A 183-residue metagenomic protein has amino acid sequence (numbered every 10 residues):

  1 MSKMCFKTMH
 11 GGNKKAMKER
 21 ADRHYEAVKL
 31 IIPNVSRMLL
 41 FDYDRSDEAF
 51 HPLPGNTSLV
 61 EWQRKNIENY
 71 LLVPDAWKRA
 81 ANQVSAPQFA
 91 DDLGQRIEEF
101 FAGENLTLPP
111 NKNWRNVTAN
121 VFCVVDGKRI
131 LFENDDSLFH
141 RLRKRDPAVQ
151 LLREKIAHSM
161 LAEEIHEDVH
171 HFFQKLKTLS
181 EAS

Functional and structural regions predicted by a protein language model:
M1-K65: Conserved helicase/translocase motor-coupling segment
S2, S36, S46, S58 (+5 more regions): Generic serine detector
G11-M17, D47, V73, C123-D126 (+2 more regions): General structural signal for secondary-structure boundaries
K14, R64-E68, D135, V169: Short runs of predominantly hydrophobic/aromatic residues within well-ordered alpha helices that form helix-helix
V28-K29, P74, K177: Generic alpha-helical secondary structure signal
S36-I130: Activity-critical C-terminal alpha-helical subdomain
A90-S183: Charge-biased C-terminal accessory regions appended to nucleic-acid-, cytoskeletal NTPase
